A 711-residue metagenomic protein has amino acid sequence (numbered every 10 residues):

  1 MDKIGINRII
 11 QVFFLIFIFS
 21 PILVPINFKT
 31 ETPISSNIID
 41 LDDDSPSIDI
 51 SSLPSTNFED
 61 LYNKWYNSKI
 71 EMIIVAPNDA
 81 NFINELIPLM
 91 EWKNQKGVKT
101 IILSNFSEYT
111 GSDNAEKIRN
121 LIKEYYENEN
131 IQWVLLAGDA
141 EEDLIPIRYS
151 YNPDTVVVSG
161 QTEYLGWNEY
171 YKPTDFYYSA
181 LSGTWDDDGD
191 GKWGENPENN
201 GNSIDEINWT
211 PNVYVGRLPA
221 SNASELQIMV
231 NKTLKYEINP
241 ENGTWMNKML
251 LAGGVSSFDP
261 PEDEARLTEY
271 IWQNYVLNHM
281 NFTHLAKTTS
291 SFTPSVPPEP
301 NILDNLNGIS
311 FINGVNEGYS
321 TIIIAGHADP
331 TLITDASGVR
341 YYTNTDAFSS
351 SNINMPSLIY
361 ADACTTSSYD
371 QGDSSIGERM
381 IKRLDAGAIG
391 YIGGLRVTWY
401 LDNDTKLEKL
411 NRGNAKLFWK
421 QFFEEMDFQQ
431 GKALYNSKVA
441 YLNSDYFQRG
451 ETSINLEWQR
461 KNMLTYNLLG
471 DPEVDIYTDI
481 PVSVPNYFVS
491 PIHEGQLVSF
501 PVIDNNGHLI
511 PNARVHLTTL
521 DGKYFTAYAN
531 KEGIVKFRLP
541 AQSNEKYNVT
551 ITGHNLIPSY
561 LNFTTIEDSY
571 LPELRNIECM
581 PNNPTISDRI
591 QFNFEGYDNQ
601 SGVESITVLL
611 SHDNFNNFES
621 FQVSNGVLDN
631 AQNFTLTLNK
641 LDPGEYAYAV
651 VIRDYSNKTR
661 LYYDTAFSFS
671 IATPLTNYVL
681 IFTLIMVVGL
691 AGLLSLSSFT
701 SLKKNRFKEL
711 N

Functional and structural regions predicted by a protein language model:
M1-L41, V134, L251, I392 (+4 more regions): Secretory targeting signatures
L23-D568: Cysteine-dependent hydrolase recognition
S490-E494, N582-D588: Short, solvent-exposed loop/linker segments at the N-terminal edge of repeated beta-sheet extracellular domains
D504-N506, F594-S601, D654: Extracellular acidic, Ser/Thr/Pro-rich low-complexity tracts
I510-P511, D598-L609: Solvent-exposed loop/turn segments flanking beta-strands in beta-repeat/beta-sandwich domains
P540-E545, L638-E645: Surface-exposed, short loops/turns at beta-strand junctions within beta-sandwich domains
L556, R653-T659: Short, solvent-exposed loop/turn segments at the edges of extracellular beta-sandwich modules
